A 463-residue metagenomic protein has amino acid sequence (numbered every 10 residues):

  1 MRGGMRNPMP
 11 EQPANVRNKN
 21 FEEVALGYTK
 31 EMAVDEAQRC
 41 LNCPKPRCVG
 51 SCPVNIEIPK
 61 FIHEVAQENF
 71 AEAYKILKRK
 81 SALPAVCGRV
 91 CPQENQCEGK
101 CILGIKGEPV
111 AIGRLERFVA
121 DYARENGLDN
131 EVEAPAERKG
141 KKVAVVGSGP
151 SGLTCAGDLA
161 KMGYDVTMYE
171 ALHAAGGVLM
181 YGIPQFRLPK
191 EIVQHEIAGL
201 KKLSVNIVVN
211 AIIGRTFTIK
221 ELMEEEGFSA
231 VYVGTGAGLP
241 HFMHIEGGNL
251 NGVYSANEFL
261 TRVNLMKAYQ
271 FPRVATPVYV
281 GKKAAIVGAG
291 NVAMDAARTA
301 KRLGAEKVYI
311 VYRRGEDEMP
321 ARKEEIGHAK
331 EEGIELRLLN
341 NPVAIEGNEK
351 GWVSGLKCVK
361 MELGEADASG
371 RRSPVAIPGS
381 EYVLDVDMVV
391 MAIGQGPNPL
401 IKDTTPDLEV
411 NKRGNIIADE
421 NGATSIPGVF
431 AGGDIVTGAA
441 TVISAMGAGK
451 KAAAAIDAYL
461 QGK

Functional and structural regions predicted by a protein language model:
R17-D35, E57-R89, K106-A134, V263-N264: Ferredoxin-type iron-sulfur electron-transfer modules in oxidoreductases and energy-metabolism complexes
Q38-K60, A82-I105: Local cysteine-cluster metal-coordination motifs and their immediate loop/turn environment, predominantly Fe-S cluster
E72, E137, K142-V146, Q194-I245 (+4 more regions): Feature captures the FAD/FMN-dependent oxidoreductase FAD-binding
V119-E137, H195-T216, P240-L303, V410-N421 (+1 more regions): Glycine-rich dinucleotide-binding loop and its adjacent helix/turn
K142-T167, A293-K301: N-terminal Rossmann-like FAD-binding beta1-loop-alpha1 element of flavoenzymes
D165-M168, L172-V208, A297-A344: Rossmann-like dinucleotide-binding cores of NAD(P)H-dependent redox enzymes
N249-G281, A366-A439: FAD-site-proximal beta/loop scaffold in flavoenzymes
I435-G462: A conserved FAD-binding loop/helix module that cradles the flavin
